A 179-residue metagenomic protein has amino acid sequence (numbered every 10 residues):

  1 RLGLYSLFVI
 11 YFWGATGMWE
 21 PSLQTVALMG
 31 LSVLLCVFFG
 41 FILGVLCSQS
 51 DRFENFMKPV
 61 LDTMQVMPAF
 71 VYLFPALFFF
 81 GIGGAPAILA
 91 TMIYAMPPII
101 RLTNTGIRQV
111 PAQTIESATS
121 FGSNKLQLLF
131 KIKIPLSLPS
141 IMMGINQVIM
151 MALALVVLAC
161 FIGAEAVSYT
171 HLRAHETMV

Functional and structural regions predicted by a protein language model:
Y5-V9, L89-Y94: Hydrophobic core segments of alpha-helical transmembrane domains in multi-pass membrane proteins
S6, G14-A76, L102-T105: Cytoplasmic-entry segments and transmembrane alpha-helices of multi-pass inner-membrane transporters
S22-L23, F56, G81-L89: Membrane-water interface of transmembrane alpha-helices in multipass transporters/channels
V33, I93, K125-A159: Transmembrane alpha-helices
N55-K58, D62-Y72, T91-T105, Q109 (+2 more regions): Membrane-embedded alpha-helical bundles that form the substrate/pore pathway in multi-pass transport systems
M67, I107-Q113, S117-S137, A174-H175: Short helix-to-coil transition segments within interhelical loops that connect adjacent transmembrane helices
G163-L172: Short hydrophobic, aromatic-rich alpha-helical segments embedded in or entering the lipid bilayer of multi-pass
H171-A174, M178-V179: Single conserved hydrophobic/aromatic residue that forms the stacking wall/gate of nucleotide- or nucleobase-binding
